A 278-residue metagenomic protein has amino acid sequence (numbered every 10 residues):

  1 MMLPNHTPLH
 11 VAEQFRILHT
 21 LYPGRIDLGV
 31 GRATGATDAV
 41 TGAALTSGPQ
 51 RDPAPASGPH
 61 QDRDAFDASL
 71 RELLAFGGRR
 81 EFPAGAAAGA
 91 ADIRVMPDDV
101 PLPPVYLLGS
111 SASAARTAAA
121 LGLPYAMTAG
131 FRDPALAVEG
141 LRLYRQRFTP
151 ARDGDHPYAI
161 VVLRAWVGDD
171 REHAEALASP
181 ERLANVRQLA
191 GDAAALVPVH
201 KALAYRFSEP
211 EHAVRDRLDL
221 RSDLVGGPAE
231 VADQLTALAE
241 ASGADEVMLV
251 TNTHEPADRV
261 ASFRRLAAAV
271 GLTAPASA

Functional and structural regions predicted by a protein language model:
M1-L3, G31-G35, S110, G130-R132 (+2 more regions): Active-site beta-loop-alpha junctions enriched in small/polar residues
M1-L9, D99-G109, D219-P228: Active-site mouth loops of central-metabolism enzymes
L3-E81, D133: Flexible, glycine-rich active-site loops centered on histidine and acidic residues that chelate a metal or position
L18, A118, A174, L238 (+1 more regions): Conserved, mostly hydrophobic/aromatic
R25-G29, P104-Y106, P124-A126, Y158-V162 (+1 more regions): Structural preference for beta-strand elements that scaffold enzyme active sites
P49-P53, P59-R94, A135-S242, A274-A276: An alpha-helical appendage that flanks or caps ligand/catalytic pockets
S113-P134: A conserved active-site cap/scaffold subdomain adjacent to cofactor or substrate pockets
D233, A239-A278: Generic C-terminus detector
